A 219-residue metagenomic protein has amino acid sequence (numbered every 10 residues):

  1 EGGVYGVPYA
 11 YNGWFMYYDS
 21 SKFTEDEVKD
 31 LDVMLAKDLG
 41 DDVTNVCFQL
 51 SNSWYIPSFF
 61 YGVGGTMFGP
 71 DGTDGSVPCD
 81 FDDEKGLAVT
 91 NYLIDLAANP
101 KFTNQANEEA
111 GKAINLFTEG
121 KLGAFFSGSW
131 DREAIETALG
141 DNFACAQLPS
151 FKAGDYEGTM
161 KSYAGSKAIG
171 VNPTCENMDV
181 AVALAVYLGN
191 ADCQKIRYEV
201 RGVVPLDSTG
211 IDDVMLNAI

Functional and structural regions predicted by a protein language model:
E1-K29, Q49-G75, Y163-N172: Periplasmic solute-binding protein
E1-Y5, Y17, D32-V43, I114-N115 (+1 more regions): Pocket-flanking alpha-helical
K29-V33, N104-E119: Short helix-initiation/N-cap motifs at beta->coil->alpha
D42-T44, E119-S127, D141: Alpha-to-beta junction loops
G75-N107: Glycine-centered hinge/linker elements that transmit conformational signals in sensory and ligand-binding systems
A110, F126-R132, L148-P149, G165-K167: Beta->alpha turn/N-cap motifs
T137-V203: Extracytoplasmic/periplasmic substrate-recognition and gating elements
A146, Y198-I219: Long, aromatic- and glycine/proline-rich binding clefts that accommodate carbohydrate-like moieties
